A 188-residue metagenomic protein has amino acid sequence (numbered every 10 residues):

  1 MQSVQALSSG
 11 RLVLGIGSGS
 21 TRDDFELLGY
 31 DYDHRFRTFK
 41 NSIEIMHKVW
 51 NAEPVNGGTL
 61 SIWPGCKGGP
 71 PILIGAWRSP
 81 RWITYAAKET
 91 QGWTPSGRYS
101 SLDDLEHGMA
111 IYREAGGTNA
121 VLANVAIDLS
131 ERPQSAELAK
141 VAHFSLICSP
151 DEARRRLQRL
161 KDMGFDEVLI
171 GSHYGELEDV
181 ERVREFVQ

Functional and structural regions predicted by a protein language model:
M1-Q188: Active-site-adjacent structural elements that line small-molecule/cofactor binding pockets in enzymes
